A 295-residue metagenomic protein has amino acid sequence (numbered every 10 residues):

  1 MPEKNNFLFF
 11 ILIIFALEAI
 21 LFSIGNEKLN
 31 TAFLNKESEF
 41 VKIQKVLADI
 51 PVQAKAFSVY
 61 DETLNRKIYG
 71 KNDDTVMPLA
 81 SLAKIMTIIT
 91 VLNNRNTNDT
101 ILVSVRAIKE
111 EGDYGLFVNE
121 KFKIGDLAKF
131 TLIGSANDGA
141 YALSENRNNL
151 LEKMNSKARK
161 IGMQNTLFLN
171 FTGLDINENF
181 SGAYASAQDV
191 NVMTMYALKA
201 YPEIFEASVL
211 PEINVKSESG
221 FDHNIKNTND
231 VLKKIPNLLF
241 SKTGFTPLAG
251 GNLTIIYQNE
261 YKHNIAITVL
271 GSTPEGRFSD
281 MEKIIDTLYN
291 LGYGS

Functional and structural regions predicted by a protein language model:
P2-N6, F10, G25, L29-A54 (+2 more regions): Penicillin-recognizing serine hydrolase domain
A16-N26: Hydrophobic alpha-helical membrane-insertion segments, chiefly the h-region of N-terminal signal peptides
N30-M77, N93-N96: Short pre-catalytic segments that frame enzyme active sites
I43, K71-M77, S81, G112-G115 (+2 more regions): N-terminal post-signal-peptidase region of extra-cytosolic proteins
L64-N65, P78-I101, V190: Active-site SXXK
K71-P78, E111-V118, D126-F130, A140-R147 (+2 more regions): Second-shell loop/turn segments in exported
A83, N96-N119, S208-E218: Short, glycine/proline-biased beta-turn/loop segments that scaffold the active-site neighborhood
E110-L143, H223-S241: Conserved catalytic neighborhood of penicillin-recognizing serine enzymes
